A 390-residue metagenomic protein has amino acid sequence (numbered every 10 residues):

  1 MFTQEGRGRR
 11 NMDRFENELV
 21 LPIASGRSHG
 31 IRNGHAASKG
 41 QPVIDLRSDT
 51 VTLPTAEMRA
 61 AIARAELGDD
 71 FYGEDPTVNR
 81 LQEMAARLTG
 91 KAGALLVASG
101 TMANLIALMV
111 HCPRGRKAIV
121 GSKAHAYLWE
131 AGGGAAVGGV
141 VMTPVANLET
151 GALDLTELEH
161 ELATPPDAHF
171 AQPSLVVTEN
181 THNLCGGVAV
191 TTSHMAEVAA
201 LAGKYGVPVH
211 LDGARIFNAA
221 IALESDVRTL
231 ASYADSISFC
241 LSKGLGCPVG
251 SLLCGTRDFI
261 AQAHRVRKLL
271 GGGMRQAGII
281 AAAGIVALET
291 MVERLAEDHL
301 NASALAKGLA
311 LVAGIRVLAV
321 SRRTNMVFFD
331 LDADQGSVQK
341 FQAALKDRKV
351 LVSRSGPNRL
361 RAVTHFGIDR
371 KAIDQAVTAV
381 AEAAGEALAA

Functional and structural regions predicted by a protein language model:
M1-M12: Extreme N-terminal basic, low-complexity initiation segments that serve as generic localization/processing leaders
R7, F15-E18, G26: Compositionally biased, low-complexity intrinsically disordered regions
L19-I23, R32-A65, D69-R348, S353-I368 (+1 more regions): Conserved PLP-enzyme active-site core in the AAT-like
